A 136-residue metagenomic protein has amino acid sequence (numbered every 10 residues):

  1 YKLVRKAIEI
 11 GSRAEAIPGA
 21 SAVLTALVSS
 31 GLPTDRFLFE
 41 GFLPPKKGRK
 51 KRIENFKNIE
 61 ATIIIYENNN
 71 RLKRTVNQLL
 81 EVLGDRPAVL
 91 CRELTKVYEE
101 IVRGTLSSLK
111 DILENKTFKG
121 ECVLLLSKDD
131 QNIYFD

Functional and structural regions predicted by a protein language model:
K2-I59: Class I SAM-dependent methyltransferase SAM-binding "motif I" and its flanking Rossmann-like core
A61-T62, Y66-D136: A contiguous loop/helix-start segment that scaffolds small-molecule binding in enzyme catalytic cores
